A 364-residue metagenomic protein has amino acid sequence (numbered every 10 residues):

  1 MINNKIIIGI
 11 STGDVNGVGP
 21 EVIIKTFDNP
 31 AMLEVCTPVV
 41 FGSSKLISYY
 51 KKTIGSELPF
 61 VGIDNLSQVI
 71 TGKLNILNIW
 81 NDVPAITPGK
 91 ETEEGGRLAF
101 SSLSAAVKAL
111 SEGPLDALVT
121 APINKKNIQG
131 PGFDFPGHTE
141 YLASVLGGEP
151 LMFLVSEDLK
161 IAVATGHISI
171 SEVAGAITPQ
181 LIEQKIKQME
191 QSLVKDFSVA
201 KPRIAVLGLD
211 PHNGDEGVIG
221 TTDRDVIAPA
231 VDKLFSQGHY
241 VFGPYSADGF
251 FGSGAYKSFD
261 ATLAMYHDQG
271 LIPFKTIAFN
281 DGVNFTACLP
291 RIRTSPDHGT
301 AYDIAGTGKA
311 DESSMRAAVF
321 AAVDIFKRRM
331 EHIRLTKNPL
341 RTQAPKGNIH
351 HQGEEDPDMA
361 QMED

Functional and structural regions predicted by a protein language model:
M1-G137, Q180-M265, Q269-K275, D281-G282 (+4 more regions): Contiguous, glycine/small-aliphatic-enriched amphipathic segments in soluble metabolic enzymes
L66-Q68, L142-A143, M152-L154, D196: Short secondary-structure boundary/capping segments
Q129-M152: Glycine/threonine-rich beta-strand-loop-alpha-helix active-site module that forms ligand/phosphate-binding
V145-L159, A287-D303: Short, flexible loop segments at boundaries between secondary-structure elements
L154-Q184: Ligand-binding beta-strand-loop-alpha-helix segment within the catalytic cores of soluble metabolic enzymes
